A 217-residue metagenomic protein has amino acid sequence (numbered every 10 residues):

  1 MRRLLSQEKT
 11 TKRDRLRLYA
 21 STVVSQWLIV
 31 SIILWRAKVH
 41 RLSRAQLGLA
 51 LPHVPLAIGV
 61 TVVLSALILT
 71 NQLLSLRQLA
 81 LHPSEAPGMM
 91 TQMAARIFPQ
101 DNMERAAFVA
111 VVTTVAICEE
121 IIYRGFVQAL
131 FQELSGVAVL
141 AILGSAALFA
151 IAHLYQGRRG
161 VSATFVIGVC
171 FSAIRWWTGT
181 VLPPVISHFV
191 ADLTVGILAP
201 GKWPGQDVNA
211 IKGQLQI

Functional and structural regions predicted by a protein language model:
M1-I32: Cytosolic-side membrane-entry/anchor segment at the start of a transmembrane helix
M1-R3, W35-L42, L198-A199: Structural signal for the C-terminal ends of transmembrane alpha-helices and the immediately following loop
R2, L34-A37, Q72-A80, E119 (+3 more regions): Membrane-water interface at transmembrane helix exits
S6-L16, K38-V115, E133-L134, P204-I217: Juxtamembrane helix-loop-helix connectors linking adjacent transmembrane helices in multi-pass membrane enzymes
V23-L42, A80: Structural signal for alpha-helical transmembrane segments and their membrane-water exit/capping regions in multi-pass
S25-I29, L64-Q72, F171, A191 (+1 more regions): Alpha-helical transmembrane segments of multipass membrane proteins
T91-I217: Transmembrane helix-loop-helix hairpins at the membrane interface of multi-pass integral membrane proteins
